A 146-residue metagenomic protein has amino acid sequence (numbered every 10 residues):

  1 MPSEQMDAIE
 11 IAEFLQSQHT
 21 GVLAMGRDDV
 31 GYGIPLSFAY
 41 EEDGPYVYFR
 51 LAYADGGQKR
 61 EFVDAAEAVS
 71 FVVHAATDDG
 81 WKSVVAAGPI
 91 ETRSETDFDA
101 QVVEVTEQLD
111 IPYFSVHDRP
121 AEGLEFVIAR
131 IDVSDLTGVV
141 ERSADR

Functional and structural regions predicted by a protein language model:
M1-S17, P120, V140-R146: Haloarchaeal acidic low-complexity proteome signature biased toward cell-envelope/secretome components but also
Q5, S17-V22, P112-Y113: Short Pro/Gly-enriched beta-strand edge/turn motifs at strand-loop
I11, G56-K59, F98-V105: Amphipathic alpha-helical interface surfaces
E13-R27, V69-V73: A short, Trp-centered hydrophobic/proline-enriched beta-strand micro-motif
H19-G21, I34, P45, A65-V69 (+2 more regions): A generic structural signal for short beta-strands and their flanking turns/coil linkers
T20-Y32, L36-Y40: Active-site and channel-lining beta-strand-loop segments that bind or position nucleotide-derived/phosphorylated
A39-T77: A short mixed-secondary-structure module that forms the rim of ligand-binding clefts
D79-R146: Charged, gly/pro-rich active-site loop segments
